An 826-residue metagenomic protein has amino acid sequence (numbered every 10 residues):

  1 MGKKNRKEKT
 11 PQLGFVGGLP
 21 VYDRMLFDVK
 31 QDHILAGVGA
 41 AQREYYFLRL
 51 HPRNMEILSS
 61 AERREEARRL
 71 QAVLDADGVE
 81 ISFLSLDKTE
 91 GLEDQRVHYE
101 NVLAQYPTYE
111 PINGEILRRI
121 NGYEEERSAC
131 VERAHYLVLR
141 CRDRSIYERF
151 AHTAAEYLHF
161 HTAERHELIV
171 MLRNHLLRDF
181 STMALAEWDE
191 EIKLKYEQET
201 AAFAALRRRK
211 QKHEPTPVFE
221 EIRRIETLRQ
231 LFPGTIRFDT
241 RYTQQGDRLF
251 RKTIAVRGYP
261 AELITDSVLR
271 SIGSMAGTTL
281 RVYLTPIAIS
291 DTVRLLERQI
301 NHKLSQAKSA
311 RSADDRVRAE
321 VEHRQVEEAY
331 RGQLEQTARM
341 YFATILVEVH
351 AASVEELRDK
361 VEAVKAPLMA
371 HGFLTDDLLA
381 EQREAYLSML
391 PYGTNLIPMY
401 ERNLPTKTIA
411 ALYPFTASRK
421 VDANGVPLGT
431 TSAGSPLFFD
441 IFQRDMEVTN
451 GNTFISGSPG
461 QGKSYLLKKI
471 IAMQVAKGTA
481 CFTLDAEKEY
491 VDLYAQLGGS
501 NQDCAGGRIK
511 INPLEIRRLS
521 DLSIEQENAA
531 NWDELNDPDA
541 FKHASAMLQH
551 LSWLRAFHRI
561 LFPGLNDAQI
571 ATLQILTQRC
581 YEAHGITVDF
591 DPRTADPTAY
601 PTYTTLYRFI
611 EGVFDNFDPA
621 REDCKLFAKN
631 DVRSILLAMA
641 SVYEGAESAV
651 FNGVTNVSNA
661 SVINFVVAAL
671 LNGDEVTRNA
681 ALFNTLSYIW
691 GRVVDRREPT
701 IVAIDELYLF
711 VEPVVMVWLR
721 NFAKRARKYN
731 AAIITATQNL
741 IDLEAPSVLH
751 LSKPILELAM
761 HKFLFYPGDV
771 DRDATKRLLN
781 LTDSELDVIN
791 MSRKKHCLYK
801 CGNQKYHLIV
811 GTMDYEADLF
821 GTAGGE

Functional and structural regions predicted by a protein language model:
M1-P414: Extended, folded cores of ATP/NTP-driven motor/assembly subunits in large transport and secretion machines
V38, R43-N54, S60-G78, L86 (+9 more regions): P-loop NTPase motor domains
I455: Hydrophobic anchor at the beta1->P-loop junction of P-loop NTPases
G460: Walker A (P-loop) phosphate-binding loop of P-loop NTPases
K463: Conserved lysine of the Walker
L466: Hydrophobic positions on the alpha1 helix immediately C-terminal to the Walker A/P-loop
M473-F482, L497: Post-Walker A helix-loop "phosphate-sensing" segment adjacent to the P-loop in P-loop NTPases
S500, H750-L764: A short helix-turn-beta junction within AAA+ P-loop NTPase domains corresponding to the substrate/partner-engaging
